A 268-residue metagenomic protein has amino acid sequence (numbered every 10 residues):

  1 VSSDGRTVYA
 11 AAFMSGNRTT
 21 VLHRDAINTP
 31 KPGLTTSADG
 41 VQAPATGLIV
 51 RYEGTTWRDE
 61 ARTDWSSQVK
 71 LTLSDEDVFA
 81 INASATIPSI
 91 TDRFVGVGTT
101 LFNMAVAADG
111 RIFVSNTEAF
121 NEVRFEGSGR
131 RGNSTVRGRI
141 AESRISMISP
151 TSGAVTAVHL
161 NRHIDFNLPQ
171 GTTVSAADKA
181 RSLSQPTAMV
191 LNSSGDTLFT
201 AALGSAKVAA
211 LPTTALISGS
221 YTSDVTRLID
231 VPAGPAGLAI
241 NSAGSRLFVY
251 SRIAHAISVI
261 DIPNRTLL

Functional and structural regions predicted by a protein language model:
S2-G5, V106-G110, L191-G195, S242-G244: Residue-level detector of Asp-centered blade-edge/turn motifs that repeat once per structural unit in beta-propeller
A10, V114-S115, T200, V249: Residue position within the beta-strands of beta-propeller blades
A11-T72, V114-S143: Short, conserved, GDST-rich strand-edge loop motifs in beta-rich repeat architectures
M14, E118-F120, T151, G204 (+3 more regions): Residue-level signature of beta-propeller blades and closely related beta-rich strand-turn architectures in secreted
A26, N82-I87, I148-A157, L211-S220 (+1 more regions): Short loop/turn segments immediately following beta-strands, especially the blade-tip and inter-blade linker loops
P30-A61, S66, L73-D75, F79 (+4 more regions): Surface-exposed loop and turn segments in beta-propeller and other repeat-based domains that flank or scaffold
S74, T99-T100, A141, Q185 (+3 more regions): Beta-rich catalytic cores
